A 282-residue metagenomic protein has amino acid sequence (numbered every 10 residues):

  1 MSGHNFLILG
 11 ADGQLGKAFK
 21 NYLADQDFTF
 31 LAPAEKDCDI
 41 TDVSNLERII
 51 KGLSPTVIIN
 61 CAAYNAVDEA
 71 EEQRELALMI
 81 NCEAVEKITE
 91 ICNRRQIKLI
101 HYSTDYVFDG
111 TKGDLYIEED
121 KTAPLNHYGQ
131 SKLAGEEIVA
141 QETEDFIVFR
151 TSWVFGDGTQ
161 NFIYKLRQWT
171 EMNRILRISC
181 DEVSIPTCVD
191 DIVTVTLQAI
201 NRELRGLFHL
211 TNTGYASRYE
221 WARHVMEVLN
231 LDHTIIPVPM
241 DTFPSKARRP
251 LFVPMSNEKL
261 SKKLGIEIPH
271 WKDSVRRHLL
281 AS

Functional and structural regions predicted by a protein language model:
S2-L23: N-terminal Rossmann NAD(P)H-binding glycine-rich loop of SDR-like oxidoreductase domains
A24, F28-R48: Adenosine-cofactor binding site in Rossmann-like domains, unifying the SAM/SAH pocket of S-adenosylmethionine-dependent
V43-I80, I91-N93: NAD(P)H-binding glycine-rich loop region in Rossmannoid oxidoreductase-like domains and their noncatalytic homologs
M79, E83-K87, V107-F149, W153-V154: Catalytic helix-loop patch of NAD(P)-dependent Rossmann-fold dehydrogenases
E137-S184, D190-D191: NAD(P)-dependent short-chain dehydrogenase/reductase
M172, V195-T196, R202-K246, L251: Mid/C-terminal beta-alpha module of Rossmann-like enzyme folds, strongest in SDR-family dehydrogenases/epimerases
I178-V183, F208-A216, K263: Glycine-rich Rossmann NAD(P)(H)-binding loop
S217-R223, P239-S282: Conserved C-terminal active-site "lid" loop/helix of NAD(P)H-dependent oxidoreductases that clamps the redox cofactor
